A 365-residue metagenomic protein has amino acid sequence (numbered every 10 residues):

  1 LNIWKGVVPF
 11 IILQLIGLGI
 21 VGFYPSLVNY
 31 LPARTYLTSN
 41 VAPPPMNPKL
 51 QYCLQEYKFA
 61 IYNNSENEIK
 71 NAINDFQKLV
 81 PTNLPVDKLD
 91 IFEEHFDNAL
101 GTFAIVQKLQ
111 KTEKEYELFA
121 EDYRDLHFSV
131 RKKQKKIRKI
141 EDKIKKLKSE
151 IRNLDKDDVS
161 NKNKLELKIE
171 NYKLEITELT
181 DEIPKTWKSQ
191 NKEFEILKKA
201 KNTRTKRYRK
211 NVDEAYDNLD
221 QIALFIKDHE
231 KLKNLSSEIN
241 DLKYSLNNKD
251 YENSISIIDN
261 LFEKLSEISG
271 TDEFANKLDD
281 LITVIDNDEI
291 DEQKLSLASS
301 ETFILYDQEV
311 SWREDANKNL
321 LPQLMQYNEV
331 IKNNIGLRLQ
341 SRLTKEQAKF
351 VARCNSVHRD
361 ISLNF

Functional and structural regions predicted by a protein language model:
L1-F365: Alpha-helical transmembrane segments of multi-pass membrane transport proteins
